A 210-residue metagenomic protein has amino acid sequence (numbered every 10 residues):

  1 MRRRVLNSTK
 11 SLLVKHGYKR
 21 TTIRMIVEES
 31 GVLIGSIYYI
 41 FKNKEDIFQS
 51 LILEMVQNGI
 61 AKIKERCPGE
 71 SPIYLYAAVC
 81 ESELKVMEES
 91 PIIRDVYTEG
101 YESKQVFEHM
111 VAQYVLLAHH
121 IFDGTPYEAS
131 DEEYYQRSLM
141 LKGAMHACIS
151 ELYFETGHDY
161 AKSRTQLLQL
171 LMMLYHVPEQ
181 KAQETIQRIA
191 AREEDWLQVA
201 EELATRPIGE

Functional and structural regions predicted by a protein language model:
M1-S8, R137: N-terminal positioning helix adjacent to the helix-turn-helix/winged-helix DNA-binding module
R4, L12-D46, S50: Helix-turn-helix
S50, A61-I93, E102: Hydrophobic alpha-helical connector segments
L51, M55, G59, V79 (+3 more regions): Hydrophobic/aromatic residues within well-ordered alpha-helical segments
I63-C67, R94-Y97, E151-T156: Secondary-structure edge/capping motif, primarily at the C-terminal ends of alpha-helices and the immediately following
V96-S103, R188: Short linear capping/connector segments at secondary-structure termini
Y101-S150, K162: Amphipathic alpha-helical packing segments from all-alpha helical-bundle domains
D123-G124, F154-E210: C-terminal peripheral helix-coil segments that are non-catalytic and often amphipathic
